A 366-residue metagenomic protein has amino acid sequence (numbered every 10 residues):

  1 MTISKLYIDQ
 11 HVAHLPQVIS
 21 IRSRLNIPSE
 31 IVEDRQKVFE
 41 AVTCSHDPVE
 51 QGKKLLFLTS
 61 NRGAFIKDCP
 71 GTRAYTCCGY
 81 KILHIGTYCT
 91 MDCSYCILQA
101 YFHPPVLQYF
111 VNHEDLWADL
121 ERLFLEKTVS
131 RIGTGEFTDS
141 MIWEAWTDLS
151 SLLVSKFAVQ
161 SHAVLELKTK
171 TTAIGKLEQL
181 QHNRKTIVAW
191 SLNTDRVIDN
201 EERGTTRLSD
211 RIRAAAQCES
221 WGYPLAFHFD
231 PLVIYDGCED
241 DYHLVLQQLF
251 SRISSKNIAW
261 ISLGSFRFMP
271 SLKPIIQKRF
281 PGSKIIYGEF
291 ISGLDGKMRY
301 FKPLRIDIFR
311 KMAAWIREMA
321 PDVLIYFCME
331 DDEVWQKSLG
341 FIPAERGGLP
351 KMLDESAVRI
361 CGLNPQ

Functional and structural regions predicted by a protein language model:
M1-V18, F250-Q366: Auxiliary Fe-S-binding modules of radical SAM enzymes
M1-V49: N-terminal alpha-helical interaction blocks
Q36-I85, Q99-Y109, C361, P365: N-terminal [4Fe-4S]-dependent radical SAM core
F57-Y75, S94-S191: Conserved Radical SAM active-site core
L83-C93: Cysteine-centered iron-sulfur cluster-binding motifs in ferredoxin-type domains/subunits of redox enzymes
R131-G133, V164-E166, K185-A189, P224-H228 (+2 more regions): Structural preference for beta-strand elements that scaffold enzyme active sites
T138-M141, T172-G175, T186-T206, P231-D236 (+2 more regions): Conserved radical SAM core fold
G237-R252: Catalytic cores of alpha/beta
